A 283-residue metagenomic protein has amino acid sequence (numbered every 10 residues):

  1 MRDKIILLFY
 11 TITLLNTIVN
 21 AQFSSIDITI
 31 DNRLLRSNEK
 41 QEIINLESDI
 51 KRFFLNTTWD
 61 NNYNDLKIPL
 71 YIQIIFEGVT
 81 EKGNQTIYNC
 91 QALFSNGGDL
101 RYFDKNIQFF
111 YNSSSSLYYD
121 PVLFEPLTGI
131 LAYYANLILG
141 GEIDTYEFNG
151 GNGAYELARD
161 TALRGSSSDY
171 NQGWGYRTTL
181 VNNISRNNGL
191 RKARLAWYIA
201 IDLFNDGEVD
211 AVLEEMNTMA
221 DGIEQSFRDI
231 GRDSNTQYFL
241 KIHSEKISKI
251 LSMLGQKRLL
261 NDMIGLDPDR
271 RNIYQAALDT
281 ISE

Functional and structural regions predicted by a protein language model:
M1-S24: Bacterial Sec-dependent N-terminal signal peptides
Q22-N89, D99-Y102: Start-of-domain marker
T29, N217-E283: A cross-kingdom marker for long, charged
N38-E42, L46, L123, L127 (+2 more regions): Extracytoplasmic/periplasmic, Sec-exported soluble proteins
K51-W59, N136, G140-D144, S248 (+1 more regions): Sec-exported extracytoplasmic/periplasmic mature domains
N84-N182: Acidic/His-rich structured neighborhood in mature extracellular/periplasmic domains
A154-F239: Flexible, glycine-rich surface segments
